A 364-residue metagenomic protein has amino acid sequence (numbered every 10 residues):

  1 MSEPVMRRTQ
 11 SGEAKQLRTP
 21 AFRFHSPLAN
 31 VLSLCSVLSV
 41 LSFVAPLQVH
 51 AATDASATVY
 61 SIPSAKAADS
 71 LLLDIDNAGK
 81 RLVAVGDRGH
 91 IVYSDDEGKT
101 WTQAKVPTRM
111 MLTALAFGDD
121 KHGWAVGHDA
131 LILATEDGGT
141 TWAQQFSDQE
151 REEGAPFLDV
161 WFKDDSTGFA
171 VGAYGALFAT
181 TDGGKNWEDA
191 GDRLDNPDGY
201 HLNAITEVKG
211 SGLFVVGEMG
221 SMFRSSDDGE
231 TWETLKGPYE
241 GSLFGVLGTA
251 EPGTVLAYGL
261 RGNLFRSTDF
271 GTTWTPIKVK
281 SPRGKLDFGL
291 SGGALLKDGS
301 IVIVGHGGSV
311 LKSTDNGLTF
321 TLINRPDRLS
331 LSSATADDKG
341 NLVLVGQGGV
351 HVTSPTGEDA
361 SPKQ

Functional and structural regions predicted by a protein language model:
M1-S26: N-terminal secretory signal peptides that target proteins for export/translocation
S2, V49-Q364: Residue-level hotspots at or immediately adjacent to binding/recognition sites across diverse folds
A29-P46: Bacterial N-terminal signal peptides
